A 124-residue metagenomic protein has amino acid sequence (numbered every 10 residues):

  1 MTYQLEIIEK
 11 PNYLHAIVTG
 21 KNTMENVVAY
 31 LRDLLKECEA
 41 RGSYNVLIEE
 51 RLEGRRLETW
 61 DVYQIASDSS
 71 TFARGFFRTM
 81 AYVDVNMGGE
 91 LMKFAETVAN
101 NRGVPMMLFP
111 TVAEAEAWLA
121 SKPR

Functional and structural regions predicted by a protein language model:
M1-R124: Amphipathic, Lys/Arg-enriched alpha-helical "gate/interface" segment within cytosolic domains that mediates
